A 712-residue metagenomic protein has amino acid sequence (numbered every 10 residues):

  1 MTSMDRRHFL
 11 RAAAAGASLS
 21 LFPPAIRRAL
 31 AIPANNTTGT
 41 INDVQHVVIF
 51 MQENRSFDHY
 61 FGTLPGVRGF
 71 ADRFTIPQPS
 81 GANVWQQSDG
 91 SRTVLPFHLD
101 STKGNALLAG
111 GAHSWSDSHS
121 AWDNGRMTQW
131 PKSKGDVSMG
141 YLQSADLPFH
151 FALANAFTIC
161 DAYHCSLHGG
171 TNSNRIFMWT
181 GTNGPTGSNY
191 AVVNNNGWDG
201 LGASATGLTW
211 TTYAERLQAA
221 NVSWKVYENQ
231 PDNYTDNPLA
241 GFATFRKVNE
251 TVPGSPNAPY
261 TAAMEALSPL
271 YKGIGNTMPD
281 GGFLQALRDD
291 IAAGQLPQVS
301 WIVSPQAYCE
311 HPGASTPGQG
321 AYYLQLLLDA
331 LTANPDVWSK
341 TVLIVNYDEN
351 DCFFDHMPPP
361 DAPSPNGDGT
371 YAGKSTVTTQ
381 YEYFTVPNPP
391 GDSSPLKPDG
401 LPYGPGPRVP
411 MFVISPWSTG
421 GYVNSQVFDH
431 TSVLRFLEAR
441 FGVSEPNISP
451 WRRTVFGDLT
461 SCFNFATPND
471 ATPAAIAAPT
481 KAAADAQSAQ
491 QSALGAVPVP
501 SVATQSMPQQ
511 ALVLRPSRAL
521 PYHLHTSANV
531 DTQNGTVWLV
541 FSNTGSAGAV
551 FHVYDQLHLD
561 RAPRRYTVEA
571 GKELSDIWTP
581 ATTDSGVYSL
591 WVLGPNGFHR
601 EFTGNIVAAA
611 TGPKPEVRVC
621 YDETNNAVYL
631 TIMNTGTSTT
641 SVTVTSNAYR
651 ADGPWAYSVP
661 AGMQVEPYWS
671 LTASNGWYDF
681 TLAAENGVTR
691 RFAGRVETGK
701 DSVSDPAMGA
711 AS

Functional and structural regions predicted by a protein language model:
T2-S712: N-terminal pro-sequences and low-complexity stem/linker regions of secreted or lumenal proteins
